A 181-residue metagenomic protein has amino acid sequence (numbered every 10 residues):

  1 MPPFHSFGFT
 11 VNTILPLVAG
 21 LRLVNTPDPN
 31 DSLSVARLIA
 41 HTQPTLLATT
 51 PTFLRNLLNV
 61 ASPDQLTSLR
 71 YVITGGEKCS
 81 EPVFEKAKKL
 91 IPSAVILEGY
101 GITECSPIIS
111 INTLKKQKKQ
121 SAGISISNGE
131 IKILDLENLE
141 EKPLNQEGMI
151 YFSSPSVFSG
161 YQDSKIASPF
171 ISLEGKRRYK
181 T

Functional and structural regions predicted by a protein language model:
F4-L46: Conserved AMP-binding/adenylation subdomain of ANL enzymes
T10, A36, A61, V83 (+5 more regions): Catalytic cores of nucleotide-enabled group-transfer and carboxylate-activating enzymes in metabolic and assembly-line
P44-T49, L58-K118, E130: Gly/Ser/Thr-rich phosphate-binding loop
T52-L54, C79, V157: Alpha-helix capping/helix-boundary segments
K115-S121, S168-I171: Short, P/G- and charge-enriched loop/turn segments at secondary-structure junctions
K118, K132-S153: Conserved beta-loop-beta connector loops within the AMP-binding
N145, Y151-T181: Conserved ATP-binding/catalytic segment of the ANL
